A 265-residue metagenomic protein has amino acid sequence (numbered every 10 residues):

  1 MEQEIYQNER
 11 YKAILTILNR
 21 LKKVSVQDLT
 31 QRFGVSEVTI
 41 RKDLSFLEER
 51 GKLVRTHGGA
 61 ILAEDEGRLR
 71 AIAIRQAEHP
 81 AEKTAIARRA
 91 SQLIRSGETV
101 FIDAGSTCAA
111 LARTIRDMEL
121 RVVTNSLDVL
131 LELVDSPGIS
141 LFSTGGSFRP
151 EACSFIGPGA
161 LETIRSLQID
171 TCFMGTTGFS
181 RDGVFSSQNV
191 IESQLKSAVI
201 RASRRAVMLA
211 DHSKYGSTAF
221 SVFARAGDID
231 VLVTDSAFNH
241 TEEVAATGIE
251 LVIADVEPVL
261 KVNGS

Functional and structural regions predicted by a protein language model:
E2-K12, T16, R20-L29, G34 (+2 more regions): Conserved phosphate- and dinucleotide-binding cores of soluble alpha/beta proteins, encompassing both enzyme active
E2-Q27, Q31-A104, A112-R116, R121 (+2 more regions): HTH-adjacent hinge/linker in prokaryotic transcriptional regulators
T39, T56, T99, T107-C108 (+5 more regions): Ser/Thr-centric signal marking residues that sit in or immediately flank functional binding/regulatory motifs
I40, T84-R88, G105, A109 (+3 more regions): Hydrophobic alpha-helical segments
A63, R70-A71, I102, A109 (+5 more regions): Generic secondary-structure boundary signal with a strong preference for alpha-helix termini
T107-L111, Y215-T218: Short glycine/serine/threonine-rich phosphate/pyrophosphate-binding segments that cradle anionic phosphate groups
